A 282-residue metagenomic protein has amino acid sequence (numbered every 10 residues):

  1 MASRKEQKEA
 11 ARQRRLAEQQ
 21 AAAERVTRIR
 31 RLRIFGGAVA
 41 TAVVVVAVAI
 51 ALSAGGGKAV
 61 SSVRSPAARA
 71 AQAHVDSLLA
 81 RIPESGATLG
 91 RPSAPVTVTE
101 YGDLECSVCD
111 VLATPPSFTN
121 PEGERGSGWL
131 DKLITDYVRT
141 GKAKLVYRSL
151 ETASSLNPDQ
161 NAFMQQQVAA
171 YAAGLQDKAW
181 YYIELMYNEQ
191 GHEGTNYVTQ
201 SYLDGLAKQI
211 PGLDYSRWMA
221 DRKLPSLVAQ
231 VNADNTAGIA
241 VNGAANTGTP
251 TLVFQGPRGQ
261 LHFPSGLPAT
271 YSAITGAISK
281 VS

Functional and structural regions predicted by a protein language model:
A2-G37, V43-A47, A51-S53, K58-V60 (+2 more regions): C-terminal cap of thioredoxin/glutaredoxin-like
R15-L16, H74-L79, V138: Generic hydrophobic, helix-prone segments enriched in Leu/Val/Ile
A49, L79, L89, A173 (+3 more regions): Short N-terminal micro-motifs specific to bacterial/archaeal maturation and metal-cluster initiation sites
I50, R69-E84: Short, charged, low-hydrophobicity "junction" segments
G55-Q72: Ser/Thr/Pro/Gly-rich low-complexity linker/stalk segments immediately outside membranes or between
L78-V96: A short beta-strand-turn-helix
P83-A87, L130-K132, T236: A generic local structural motif
A94, T99-L203, A244-A245: Structural alpha/beta surface segment adjacent to cysteine/selenocysteine redox centers across thiol/disulfide enzymes
